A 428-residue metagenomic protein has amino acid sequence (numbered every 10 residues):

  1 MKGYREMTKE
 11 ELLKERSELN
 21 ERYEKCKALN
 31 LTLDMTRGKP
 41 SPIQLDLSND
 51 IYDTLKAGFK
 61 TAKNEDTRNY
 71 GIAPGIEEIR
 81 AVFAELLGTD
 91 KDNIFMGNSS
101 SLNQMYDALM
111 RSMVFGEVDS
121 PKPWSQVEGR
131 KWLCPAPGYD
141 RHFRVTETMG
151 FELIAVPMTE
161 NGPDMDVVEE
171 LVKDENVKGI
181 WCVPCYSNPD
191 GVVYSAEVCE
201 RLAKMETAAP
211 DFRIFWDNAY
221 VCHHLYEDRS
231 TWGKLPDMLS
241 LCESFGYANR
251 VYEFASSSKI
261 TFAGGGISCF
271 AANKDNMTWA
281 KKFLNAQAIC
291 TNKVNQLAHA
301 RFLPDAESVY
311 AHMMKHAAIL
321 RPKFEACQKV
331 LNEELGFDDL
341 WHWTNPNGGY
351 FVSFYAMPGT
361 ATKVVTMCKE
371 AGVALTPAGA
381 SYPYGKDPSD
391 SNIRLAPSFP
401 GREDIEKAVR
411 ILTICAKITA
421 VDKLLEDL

Functional and structural regions predicted by a protein language model:
K2-P74, E78, E85, E370-V373 (+1 more regions): N-terminal "arm"/small-domain region of PLP-dependent enzymes with the aminotransferase-like
G38-P42, S101-L102, G138-D140, N161 (+9 more regions): Short, solvent-exposed loop/turn segments at secondary-structure junctions
E65-P210, V221-F245, I411, C415-L428: Conserved core of the PLP fold type I
G97, L239-R321, E333-E334, V421: Conserved core segment of the aminotransferase class I/II
M314-Q328, L340-Y355: Conserved glycine-rich beta-strand-loop-beta hairpin in the small C-terminal domain of fold type I
S353-P358, L375-R410, I414-C415: Conserved PLP-binding active-site segment of the aspartate aminotransferase-like
V364-E370, A408-T413: Short amphipathic alpha-helices in soluble, non-transmembrane regions that often serve as interface/regulatory elements
